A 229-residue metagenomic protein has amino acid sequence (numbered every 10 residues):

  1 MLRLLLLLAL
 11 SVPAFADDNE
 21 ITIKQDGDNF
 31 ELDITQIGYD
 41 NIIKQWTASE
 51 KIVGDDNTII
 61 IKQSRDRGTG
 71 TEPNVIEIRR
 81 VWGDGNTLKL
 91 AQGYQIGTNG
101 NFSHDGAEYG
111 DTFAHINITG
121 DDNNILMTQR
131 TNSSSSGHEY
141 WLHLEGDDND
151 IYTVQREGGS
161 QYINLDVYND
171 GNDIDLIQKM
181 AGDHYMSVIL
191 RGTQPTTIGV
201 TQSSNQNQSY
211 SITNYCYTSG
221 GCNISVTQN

Functional and structural regions predicted by a protein language model:
M1-L4: Positively charged n-region of N-terminal signal peptides that target proteins for export
L7-A9: Cross-kingdom Sec-pathway N-terminal secretion signals
S11-P13: N-terminal signal peptide c-region/cleavage motif recognized by signal peptidases
D17-N229: Low-complexity repeat regions of mature extracellularly deployed or surface/particle-associated proteins
